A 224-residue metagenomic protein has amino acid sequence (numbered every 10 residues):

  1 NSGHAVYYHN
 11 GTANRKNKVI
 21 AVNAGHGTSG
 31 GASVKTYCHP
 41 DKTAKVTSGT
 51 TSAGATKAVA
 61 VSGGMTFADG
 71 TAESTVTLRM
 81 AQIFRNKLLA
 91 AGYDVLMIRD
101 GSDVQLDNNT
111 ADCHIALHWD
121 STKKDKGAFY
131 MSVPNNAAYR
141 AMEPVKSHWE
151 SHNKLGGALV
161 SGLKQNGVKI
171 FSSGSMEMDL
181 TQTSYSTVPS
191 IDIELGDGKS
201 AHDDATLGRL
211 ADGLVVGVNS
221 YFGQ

Functional and structural regions predicted by a protein language model:
S2-Q105, A111-H114, P134: Active-site histidine-acidic residue metal-binding/catalytic motifs, centered on HxH/HExxH-like signatures
H9-T12, T71-Q224: Active-site-proximal helix/loop segments of hydrolytic enzymes
